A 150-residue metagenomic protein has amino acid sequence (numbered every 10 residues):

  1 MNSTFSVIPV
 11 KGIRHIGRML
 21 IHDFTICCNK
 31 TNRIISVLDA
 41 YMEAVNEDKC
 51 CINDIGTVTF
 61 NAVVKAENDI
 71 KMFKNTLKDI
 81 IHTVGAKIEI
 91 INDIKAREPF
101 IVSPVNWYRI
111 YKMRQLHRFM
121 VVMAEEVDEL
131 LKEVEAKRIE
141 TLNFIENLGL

Functional and structural regions predicted by a protein language model:
M1-L150: Long, low-complexity or tandemly repetitive, helically biased scaffold regions used for multimeric assembly/adhesion
